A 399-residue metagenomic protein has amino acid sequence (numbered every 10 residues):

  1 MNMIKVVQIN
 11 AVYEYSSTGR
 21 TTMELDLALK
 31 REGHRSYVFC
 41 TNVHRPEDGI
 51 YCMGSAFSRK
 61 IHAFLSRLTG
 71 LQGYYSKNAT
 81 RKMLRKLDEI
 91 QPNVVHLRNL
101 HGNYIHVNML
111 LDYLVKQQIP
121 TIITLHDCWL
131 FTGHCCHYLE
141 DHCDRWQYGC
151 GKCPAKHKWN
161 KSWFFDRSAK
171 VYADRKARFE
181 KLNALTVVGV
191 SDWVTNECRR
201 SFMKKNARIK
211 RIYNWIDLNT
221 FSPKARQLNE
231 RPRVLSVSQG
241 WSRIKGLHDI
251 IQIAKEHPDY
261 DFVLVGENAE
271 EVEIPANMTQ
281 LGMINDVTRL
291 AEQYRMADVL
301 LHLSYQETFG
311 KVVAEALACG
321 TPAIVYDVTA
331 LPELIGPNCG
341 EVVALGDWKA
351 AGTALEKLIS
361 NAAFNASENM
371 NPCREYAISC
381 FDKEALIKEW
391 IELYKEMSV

Functional and structural regions predicted by a protein language model:
T132-C136, W163-R208, I216, T220: A short, active-site helix/loop in glycosyltransferases that binds the activated sugar's phosphate group
Q227-K245, I251-K255: Conserved donor-binding/catalytic core segment of Leloir-type glycosyltransferases
A269-A291: Nucleotide-activated donor-binding/catalytic signature segment of Leloir-type glycosyltransferases, i.e., the conserved
E292-A297: Short alpha-helical donor nucleotide-sugar binding micro-motif in glycosyltransferases
Y305: Aromatic "clamp/platform" in nucleotide-sugar-dependent glycosyltransferases that forms part of the donor/acceptor
P322-V325: Short hydrophobic beta-strand element within catalytic cores of glycosyltransferases and related nucleotide-activated
P332-K357: Change "using UDP/GDP/dTDP sugars" to "using nucleotide sugars
S367-K395: A charged, aromatic-enriched C-terminal amphipathic alpha-helix characteristic of glycosyltransferases across folds
